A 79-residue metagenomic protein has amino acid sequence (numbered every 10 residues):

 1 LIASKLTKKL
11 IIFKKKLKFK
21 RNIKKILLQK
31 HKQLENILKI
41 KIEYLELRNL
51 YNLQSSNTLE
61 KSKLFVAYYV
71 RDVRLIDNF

Functional and structural regions predicted by a protein language model:
L1-L38, E43: Glycine-rich, Lys/Arg-enriched anion-binding loops that position phosphate/diphosphate groups for phosphoryl
Q33-F79: Phosphate/ribose-recognition catalytic cores of enzymes acting on nucleotide-derived substrates
